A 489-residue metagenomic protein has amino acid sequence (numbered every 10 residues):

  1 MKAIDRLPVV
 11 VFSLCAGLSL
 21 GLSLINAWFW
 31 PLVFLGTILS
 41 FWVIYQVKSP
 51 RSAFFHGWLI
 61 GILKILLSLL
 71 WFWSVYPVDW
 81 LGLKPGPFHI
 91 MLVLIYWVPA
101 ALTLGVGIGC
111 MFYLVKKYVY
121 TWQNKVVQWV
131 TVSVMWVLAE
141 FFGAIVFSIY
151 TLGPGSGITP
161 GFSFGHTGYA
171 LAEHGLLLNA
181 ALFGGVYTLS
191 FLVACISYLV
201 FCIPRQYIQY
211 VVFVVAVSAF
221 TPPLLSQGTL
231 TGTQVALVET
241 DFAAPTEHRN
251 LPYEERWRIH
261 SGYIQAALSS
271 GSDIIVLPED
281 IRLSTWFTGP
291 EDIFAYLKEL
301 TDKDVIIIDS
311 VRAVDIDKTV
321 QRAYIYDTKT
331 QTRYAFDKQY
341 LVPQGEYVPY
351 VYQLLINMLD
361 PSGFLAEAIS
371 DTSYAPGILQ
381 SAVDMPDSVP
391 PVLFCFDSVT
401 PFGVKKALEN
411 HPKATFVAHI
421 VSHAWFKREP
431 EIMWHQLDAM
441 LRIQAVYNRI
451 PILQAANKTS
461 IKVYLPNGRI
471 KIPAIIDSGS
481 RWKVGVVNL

Functional and structural regions predicted by a protein language model:
K2-P223, I420, E431-I432, Q444 (+4 more regions): Membrane-embedded alpha-helical bundles of multi-pass enzymes that act on lipidic or dolichyl-linked glycan substrates
V78-I95, W122-Q123, F142-G184, Y326-K405: Active-site catalytic loop in hydrolytic enzyme cores
I90, L94, V106, C110 (+6 more regions): Soluble or luminal CAZymes and related metallo-dependent hydrolases
S133-V134, F147, R282, G289-I308 (+2 more regions): CN hydrolase (nitrilase-like) catalytic-core segments centered on the catalytic cysteine and neighboring Lys/Glu
V134-A139, G143, T240-F242, Q339-Y340 (+2 more regions): Glycine-rich beta-alpha junction loops
L178, C202, A216-S269, A424-Q436 (+4 more regions): Non-cytosolic juxtamembrane linkers/loops that tether extracellular or periplasmic domains to nearby transmembrane
P223-Y347, A382-D387, V392, F396 (+4 more regions): Soluble catalytic regions of membrane-associated enzymes that act on cell-envelope and secretory-pathway components
V320-A323, P376-Q380, T459, G479-V484: Short hydrophobic/aromatic beta-strand or adjacent loop that forms the aromatic wall/cage of a ligand/substrate-binding
